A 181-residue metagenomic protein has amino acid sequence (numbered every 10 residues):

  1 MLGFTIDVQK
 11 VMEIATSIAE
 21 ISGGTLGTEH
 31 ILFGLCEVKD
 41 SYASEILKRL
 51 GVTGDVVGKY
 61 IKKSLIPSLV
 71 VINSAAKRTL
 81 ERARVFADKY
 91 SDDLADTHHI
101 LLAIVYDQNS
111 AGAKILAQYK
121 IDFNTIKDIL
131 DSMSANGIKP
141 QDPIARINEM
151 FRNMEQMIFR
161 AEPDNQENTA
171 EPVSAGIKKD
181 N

Functional and structural regions predicted by a protein language model:
M1-N181: Histone-fold recognition with a strong bias for associated Lys/Arg-rich disordered tails
